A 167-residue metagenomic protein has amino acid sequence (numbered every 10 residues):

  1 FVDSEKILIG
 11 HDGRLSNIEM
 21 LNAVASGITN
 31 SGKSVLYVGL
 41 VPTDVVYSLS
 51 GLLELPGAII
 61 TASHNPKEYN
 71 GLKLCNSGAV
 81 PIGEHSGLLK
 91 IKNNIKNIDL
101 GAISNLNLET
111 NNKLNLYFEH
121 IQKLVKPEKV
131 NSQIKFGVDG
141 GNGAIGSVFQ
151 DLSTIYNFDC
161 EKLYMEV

Functional and structural regions predicted by a protein language model:
F1, L52-L53, E128, I155: Alpha-helix C-cap/termination motif
F1-G32, L106-F136: An N-terminal, well-structured beta->alpha segment
E5-S77: Ferredoxin-reductase
N70-V167: Gly/Ser/Thr-enriched, mixed-charge loops and adjacent short helices that form phosphate/oxyanion-binding elements
